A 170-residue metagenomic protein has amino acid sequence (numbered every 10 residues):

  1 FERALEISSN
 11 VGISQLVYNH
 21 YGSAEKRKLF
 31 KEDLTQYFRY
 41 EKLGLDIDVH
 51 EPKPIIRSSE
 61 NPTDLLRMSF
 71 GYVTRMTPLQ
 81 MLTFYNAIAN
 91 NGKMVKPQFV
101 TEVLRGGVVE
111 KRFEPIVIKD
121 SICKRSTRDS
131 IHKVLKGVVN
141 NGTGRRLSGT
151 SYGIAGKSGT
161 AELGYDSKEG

Functional and structural regions predicted by a protein language model:
F1-G170: Beta-lactam-recognizing serine transpeptidase/beta-lactamase-like catalytic domain environment
